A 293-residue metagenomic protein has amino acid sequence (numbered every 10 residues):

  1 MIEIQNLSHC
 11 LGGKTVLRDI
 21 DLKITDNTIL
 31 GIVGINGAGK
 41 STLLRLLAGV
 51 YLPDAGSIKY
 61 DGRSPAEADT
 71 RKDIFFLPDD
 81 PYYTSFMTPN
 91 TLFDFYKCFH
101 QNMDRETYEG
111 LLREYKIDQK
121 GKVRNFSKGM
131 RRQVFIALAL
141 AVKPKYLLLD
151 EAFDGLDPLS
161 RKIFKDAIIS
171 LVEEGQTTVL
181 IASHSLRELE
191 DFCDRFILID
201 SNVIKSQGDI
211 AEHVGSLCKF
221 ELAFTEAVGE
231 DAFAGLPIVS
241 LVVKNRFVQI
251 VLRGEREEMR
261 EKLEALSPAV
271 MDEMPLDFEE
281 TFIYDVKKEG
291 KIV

Functional and structural regions predicted by a protein language model:
I2, L17-D19, R71: Conserved structural motif at the start of ABC-family nucleotide-binding domains
V33-I35: The feature captures the beta-strand-to-loop junction immediately N-terminal to the Walker
A48: Helix-to-loop junction immediately C-terminal to a conserved catalytic motif
G56-D69: Conserved ABC transporter NBD signature motif
D79-V134: ABC-family P-loop ATPase nucleotide-binding domains
K165-R253: ABC transporter nucleotide-binding domain
V251-V293: C-terminal coupling/interaction segments
